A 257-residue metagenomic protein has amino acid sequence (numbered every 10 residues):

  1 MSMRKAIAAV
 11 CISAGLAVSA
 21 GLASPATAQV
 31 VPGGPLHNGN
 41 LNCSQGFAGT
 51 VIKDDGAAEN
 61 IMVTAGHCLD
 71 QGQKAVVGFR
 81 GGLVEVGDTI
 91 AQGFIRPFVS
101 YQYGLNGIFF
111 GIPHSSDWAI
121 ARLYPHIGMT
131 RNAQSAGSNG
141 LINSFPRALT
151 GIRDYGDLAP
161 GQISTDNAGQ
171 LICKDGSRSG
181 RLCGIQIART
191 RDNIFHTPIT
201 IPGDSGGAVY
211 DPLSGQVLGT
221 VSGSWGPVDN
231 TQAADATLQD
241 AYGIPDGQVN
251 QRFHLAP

Functional and structural regions predicted by a protein language model:
M1-A28: Secretory targeting and sorting signals
S13-A20, F47, L69, I120 (+2 more regions): Hydrophobic alpha-helical membrane segments, chiefly transmembrane helices and signal peptide h-regions, characterized
A26-N40: Active-site-adjacent loops and short helices of periplasmic peptidoglycan-processing enzymes
H37-G49, D55-T190, D211: Serine endopeptidase catalytic core focused on the charge-relay Asp
A57, I199-V221: Catalytic nucleophile loop of clan PA
A65-D70, G176, P202, G219-P227: Short beta->alpha transition motifs characteristic of CBS
N193-F195: Intrinsically disordered, low-complexity regulatory segments in eukaryotic proteins
G223-P257: Active-site or metal-binding loop neighborhoods of secreted/extracellular toxin and effector enzymes
